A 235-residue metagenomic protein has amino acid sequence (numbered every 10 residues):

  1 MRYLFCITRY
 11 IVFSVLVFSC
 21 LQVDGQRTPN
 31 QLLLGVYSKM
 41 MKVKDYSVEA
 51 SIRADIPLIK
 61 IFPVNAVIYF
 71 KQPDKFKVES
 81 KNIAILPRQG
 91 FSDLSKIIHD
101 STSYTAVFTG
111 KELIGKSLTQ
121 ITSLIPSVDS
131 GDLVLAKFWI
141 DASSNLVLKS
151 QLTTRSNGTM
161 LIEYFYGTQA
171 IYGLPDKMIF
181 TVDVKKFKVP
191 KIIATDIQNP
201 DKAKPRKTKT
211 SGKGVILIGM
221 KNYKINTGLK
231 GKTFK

Functional and structural regions predicted by a protein language model:
M1-I11: Bacterial N-terminal signal peptides that target proteins for export
Y10-S19: Bacterial N-terminal signal peptides
L21-P57: N-terminal leader/targeting segments and the immediate start of mature chains
G35, A66-F70, I162-A170: Extended lipid/amphipathic-ligand handling interfaces
K39-Y46, I59, G115-S117, S143 (+1 more regions): Edge/loop elements at the starts and ends of beta-strands within beta-rich repeat scaffolds
Y46-I52, A66-I68, D74-N82, V134-A136 (+3 more regions): One face of beta-strands
D55-G115: An acidic-aromatic
L118-F234: Gly/Pro-enriched, hydrophobic low-complexity segments that function as extracytoplasmic propeptides/linkers
